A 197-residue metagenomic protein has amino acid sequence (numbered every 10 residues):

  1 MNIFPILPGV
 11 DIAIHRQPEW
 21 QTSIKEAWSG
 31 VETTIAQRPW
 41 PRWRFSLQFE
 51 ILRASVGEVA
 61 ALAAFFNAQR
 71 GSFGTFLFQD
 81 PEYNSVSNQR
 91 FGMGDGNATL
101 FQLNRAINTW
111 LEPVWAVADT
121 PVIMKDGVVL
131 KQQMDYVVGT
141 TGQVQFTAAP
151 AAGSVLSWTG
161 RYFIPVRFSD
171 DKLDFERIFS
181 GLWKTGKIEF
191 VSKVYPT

Functional and structural regions predicted by a protein language model:
M1-Q69, I164-T185: Solvent-exposed edge beta-strands and adjacent loop segments that serve as assembly or binding interfaces
T34-I35, Q89-R90, F146-A148: Beta-strand-rich interaction surfaces with strong enrichment in secreted/lumenal proteins
W40, G96, G139, A149-A151 (+1 more regions): Surface-exposed coil/turn segments at beta-strand junctions on protein surfaces, enriched
R42-R44, A98-L100, G139-Q143: A generic structural signal for beta-strand entry/edge sites
R44, A118-V122, G153-V155: Exposed beta-strand and adjacent loop surfaces of beta-rich binding modules that mediate intermolecular recognition
E50, N104-N108, Q145-A152, V194: Secondary-structure transition/turn motif
A60-M134, G160-T197: Extended beta-strand solenoid/passenger and fiber regions
V129-S154: A surface-exposed beta-strand-loop module
